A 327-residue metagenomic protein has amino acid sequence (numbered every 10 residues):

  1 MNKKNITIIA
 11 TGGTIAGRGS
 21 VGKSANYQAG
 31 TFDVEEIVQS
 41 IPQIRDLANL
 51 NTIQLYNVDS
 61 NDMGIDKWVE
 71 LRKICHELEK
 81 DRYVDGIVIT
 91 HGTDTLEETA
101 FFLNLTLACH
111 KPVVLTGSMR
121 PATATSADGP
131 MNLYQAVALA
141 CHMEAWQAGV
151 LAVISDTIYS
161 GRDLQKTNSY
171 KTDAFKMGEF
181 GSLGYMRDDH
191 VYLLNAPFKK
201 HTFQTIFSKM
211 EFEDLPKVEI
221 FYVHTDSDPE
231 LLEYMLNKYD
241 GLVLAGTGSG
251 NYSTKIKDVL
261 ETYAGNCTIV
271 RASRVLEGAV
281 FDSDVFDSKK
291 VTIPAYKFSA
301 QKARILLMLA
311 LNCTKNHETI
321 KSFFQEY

Functional and structural regions predicted by a protein language model:
M1-E77, D258, E277, A303 (+1 more regions): ATP/NTP phosphate-donor binding region
N2-G13, V21, D33-I44, S160-S249: Accessory alpha-helical/coil subdomains and C-terminal extensions that flank or cap enzyme catalytic cores
G22-F32, T95, F101-V114, G129-Q135 (+2 more regions): A glycine- and small-aliphatic-rich helix-loop capping segment at beta-alpha/alpha-beta transitions that lines
D81-L96, N237-S249: Short acidic, glycine-rich surface-loop motifs adjacent to enzyme active sites
V84, C109-P112, Y263-I269: A short helix->loop->beta-strand "cap" motif at the edges of active sites that frequently abuts
I89-K111, Y252-E261: Short Gly/Thr/Asp-enriched flexible loops that form oxyanion-binding sites at enzyme active sites
L115-R187: Internal gly/pro-rich beta-alpha loop/helix module that stabilizes soluble enzyme cofactors or their anionic handles
S249-Y327: C-terminal non-catalytic interaction/assembly regions of soluble proteins
